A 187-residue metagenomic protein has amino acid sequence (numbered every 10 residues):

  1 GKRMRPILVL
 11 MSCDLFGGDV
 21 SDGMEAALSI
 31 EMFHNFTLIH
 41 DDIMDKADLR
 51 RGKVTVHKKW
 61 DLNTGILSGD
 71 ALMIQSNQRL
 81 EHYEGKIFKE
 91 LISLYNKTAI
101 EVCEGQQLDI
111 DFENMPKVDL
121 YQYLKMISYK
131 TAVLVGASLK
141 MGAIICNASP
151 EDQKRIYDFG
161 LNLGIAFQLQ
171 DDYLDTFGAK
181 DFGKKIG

Functional and structural regions predicted by a protein language model:
G1-G187: Mg2+-dependent prenyl diphosphate-binding active-site environment of isoprenoid biosynthetic enzymes
